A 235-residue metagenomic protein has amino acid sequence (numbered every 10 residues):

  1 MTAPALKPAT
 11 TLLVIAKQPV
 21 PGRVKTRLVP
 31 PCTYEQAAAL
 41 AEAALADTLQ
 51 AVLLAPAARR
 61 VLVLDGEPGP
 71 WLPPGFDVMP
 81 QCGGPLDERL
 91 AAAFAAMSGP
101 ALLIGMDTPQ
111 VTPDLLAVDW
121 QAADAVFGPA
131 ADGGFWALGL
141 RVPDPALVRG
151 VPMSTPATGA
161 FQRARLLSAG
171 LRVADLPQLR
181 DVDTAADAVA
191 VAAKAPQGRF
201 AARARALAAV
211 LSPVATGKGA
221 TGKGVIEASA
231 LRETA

Functional and structural regions predicted by a protein language model:
M1-R27: N-terminal nucleotide-binding beta1-loop-alpha1 segment
I15-V20, D65-G66, A131-G133: Short glycine-enriched loops at secondary-structure junctions
A39-A57: A short, N-terminal amphipathic alpha-helix
A57-F76: Acidic donor-binding segment of Leloir-type glycosyltransferases
L72-L102, T155-T158: Short phosphate-binding loop-to-helix
V111-G133: Conserved donor-nucleotide/metal-binding helix-loop-beta segment in metal-dependent transferases, i.e., the alpha-helix
R141-L166: Short, glycine-/small-residue-rich phosphate/pyrophosphate-handling segment
A164-K218, G222-A235: Conserved alpha/beta core of the MobA/IspD/sugar-nucleotide pyrophosphorylase nucleotidyltransferase superfamily
